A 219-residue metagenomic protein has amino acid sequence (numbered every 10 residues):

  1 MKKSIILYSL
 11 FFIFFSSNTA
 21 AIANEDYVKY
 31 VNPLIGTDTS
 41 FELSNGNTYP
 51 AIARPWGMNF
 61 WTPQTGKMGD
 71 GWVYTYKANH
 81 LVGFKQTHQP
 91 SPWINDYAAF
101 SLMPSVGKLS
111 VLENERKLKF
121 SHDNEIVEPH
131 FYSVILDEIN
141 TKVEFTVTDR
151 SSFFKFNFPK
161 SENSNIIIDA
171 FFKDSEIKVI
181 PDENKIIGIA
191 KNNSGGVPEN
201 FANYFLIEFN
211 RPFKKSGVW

Functional and structural regions predicted by a protein language model:
M1-S4: Positively charged n-region of N-terminal signal peptides that target proteins for export
I6-L7, M58: General helical structural elements
Y8-S16: Bacterial N-terminal signal peptides
N18-I22: Sec/Tat signal peptide C-region and signal peptidase I cleavage site
A23-W219: Accessory carbohydrate-recognition regions in carbohydrate-active enzymes
